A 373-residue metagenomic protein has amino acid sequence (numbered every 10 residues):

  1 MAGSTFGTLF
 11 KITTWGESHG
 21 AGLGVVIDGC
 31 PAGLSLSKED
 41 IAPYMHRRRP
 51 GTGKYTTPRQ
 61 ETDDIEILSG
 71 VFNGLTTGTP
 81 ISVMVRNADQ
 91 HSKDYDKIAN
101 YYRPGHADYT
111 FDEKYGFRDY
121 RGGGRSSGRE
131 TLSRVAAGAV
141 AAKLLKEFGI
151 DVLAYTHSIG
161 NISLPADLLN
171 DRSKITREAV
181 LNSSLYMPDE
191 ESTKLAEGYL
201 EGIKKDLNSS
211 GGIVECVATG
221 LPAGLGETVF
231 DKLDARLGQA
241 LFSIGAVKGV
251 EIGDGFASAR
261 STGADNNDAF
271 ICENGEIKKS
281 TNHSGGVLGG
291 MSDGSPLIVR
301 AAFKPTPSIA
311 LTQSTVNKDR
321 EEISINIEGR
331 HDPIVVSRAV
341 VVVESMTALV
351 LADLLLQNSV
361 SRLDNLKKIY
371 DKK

Functional and structural regions predicted by a protein language model:
M1-K373: Generic N-terminal targeting/processing segments that precede catalytic cores or assembly contacts
